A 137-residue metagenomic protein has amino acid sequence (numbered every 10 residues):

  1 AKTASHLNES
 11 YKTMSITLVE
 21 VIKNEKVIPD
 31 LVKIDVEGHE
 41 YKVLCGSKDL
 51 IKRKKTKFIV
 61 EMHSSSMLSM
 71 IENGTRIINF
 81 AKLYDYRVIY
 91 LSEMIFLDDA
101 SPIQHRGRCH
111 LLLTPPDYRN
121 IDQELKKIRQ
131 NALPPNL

Functional and structural regions predicted by a protein language model:
A1-E20: S-adenosyl-L-methionine
T17-L137: Conserved acidic-Pro-Pro-aromatic motif
